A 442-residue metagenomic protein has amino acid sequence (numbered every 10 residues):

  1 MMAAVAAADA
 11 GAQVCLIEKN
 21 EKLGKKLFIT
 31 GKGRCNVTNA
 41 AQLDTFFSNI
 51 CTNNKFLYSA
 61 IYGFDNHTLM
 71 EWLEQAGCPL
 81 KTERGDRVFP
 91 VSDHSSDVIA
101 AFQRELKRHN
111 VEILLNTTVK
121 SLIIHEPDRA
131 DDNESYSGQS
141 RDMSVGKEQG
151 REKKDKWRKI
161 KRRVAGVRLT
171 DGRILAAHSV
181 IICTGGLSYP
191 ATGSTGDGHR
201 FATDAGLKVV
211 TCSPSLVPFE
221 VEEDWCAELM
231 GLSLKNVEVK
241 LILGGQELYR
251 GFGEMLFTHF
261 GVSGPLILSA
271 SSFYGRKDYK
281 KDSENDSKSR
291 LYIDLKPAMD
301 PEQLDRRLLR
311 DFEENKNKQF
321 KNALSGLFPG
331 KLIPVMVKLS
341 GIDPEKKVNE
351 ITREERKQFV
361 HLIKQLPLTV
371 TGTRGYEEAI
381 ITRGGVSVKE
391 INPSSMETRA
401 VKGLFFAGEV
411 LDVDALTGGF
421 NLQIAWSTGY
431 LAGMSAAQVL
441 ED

Functional and structural regions predicted by a protein language model:
M1-L16, A432-A437: N-terminal Rossmann-like FAD-binding beta1-loop-alpha1 element of flavoenzymes
A8-K32: Glycine-rich FAD pyrophosphate-binding loop
I17, I174-P190, T203, M255-T258: Short hydrophobic core segments
E21-L23, F28-I29, V37, L43-D44 (+3 more regions): An anion/pyrophosphate-binding glycine-rich loop and adjacent beta-alpha core in soluble alpha-beta enzymes
R34-T82: Glycine-rich active-site loop/strand segments that organize a redox cofactor
L114-L115, W157, P334-D414: A glycine-rich dinucleotide-binding beta-alpha-beta segment and adjacent secondary-structure elements that constitute
L115-D132, D155-K161: A conserved short coil-to-beta-strand element within the FAD-binding core of flavoproteins
S188-F201, A205, D412-L440: A conserved FAD-binding loop/helix module that cradles the flavin
